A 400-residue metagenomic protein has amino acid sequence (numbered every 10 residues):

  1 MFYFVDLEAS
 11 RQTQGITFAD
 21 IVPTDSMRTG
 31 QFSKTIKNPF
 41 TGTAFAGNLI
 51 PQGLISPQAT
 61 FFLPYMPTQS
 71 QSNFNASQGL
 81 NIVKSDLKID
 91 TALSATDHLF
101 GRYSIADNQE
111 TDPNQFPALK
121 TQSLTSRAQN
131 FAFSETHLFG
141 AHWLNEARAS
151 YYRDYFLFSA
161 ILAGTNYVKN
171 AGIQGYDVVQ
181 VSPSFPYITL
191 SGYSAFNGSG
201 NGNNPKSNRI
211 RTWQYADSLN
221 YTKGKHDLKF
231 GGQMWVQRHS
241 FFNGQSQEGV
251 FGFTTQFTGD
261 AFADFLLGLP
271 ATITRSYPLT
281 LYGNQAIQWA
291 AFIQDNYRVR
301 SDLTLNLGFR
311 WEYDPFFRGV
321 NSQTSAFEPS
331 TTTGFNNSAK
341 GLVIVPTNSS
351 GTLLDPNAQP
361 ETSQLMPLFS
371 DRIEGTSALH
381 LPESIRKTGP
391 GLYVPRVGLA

Functional and structural regions predicted by a protein language model:
M1-A400: Short acidic-glycine motifs
